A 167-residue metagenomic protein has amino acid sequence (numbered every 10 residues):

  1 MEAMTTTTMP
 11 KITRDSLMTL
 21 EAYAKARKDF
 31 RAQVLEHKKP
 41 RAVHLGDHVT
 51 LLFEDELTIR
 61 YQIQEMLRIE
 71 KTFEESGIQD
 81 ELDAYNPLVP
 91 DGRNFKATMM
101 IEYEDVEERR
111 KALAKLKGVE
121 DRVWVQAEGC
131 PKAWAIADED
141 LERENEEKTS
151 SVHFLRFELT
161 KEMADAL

Functional and structural regions predicted by a protein language model:
M1-A3: N-terminal amphipathic/basic-hydrophobic helices that include classical n-h-c signal peptides and signal-anchor
T5-T98, E102-A166: Long, contiguous binding/interaction regions
